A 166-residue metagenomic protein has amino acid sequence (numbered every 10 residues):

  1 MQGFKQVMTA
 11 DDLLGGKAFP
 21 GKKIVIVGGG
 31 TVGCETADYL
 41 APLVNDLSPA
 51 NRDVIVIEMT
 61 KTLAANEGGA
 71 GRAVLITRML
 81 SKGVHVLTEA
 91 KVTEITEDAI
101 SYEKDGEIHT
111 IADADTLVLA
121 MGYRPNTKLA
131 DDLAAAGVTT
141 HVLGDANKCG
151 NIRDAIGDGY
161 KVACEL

Functional and structural regions predicted by a protein language model:
M1-E67, S101-L166: Rossmann-like dinucleotide/flavin-binding elements
K5-V7, G83-H85, A90: Short, conserved active-site loop motifs that form the nucleotide-linked donor/cofactor pocket
A70-V74: Charged helix-capping and loop-helix junction motifs
L75-V84: Helical element adjacent to the flavin cofactor pocket in flavoenzyme catalytic cores
H85, T93, T110-I111: Residues that recognize and position ribonucleotide moieties
T88-A99: A conserved short coil-to-beta-strand element within the FAD-binding core of flavoproteins
